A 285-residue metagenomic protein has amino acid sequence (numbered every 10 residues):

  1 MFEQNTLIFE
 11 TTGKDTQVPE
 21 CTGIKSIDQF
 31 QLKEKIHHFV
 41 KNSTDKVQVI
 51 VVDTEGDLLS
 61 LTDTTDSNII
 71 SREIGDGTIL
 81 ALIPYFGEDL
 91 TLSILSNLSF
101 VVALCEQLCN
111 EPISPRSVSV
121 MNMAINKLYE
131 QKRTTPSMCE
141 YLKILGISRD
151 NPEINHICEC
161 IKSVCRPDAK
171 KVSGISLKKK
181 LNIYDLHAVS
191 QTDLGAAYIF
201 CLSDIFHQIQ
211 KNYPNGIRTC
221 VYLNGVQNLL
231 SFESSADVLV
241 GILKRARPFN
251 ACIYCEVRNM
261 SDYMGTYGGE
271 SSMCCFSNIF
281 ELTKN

Functional and structural regions predicted by a protein language model:
F2-T6, K179-N182: Pre-Walker A (Motif I) flank of P-loop NTPase domains
T11-D28, K33-A251, M264-Y267: P-loop NTPase motor domains
D66-S71, G268-L282: A short helix-turn-beta junction within AAA+ P-loop NTPase domains corresponding to the substrate/partner-engaging
E256-V257: H-loop/switch region of ABC-family ATPase nucleotide-binding domains
